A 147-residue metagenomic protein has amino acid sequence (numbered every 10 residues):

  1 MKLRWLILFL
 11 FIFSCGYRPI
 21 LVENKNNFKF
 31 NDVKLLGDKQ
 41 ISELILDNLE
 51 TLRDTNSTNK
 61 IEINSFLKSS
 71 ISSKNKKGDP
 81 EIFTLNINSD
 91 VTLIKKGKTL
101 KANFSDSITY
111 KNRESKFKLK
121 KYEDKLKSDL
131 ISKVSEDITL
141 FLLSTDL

Functional and structural regions predicted by a protein language model:
K2-F9: Sec-dependent signal peptide recognition, specifically the positively charged N-region followed immediately by
F11-S14: C-terminal motif of bacterial Sec signal peptides marking the signal peptidase cleavage site
G16-R18: Bacterial signal peptide processing site
I20-N27, D124-L147: Compositionally biased, intrinsically disordered linkers/stalks adjacent to structured regions
L21-K25, D32, E114, K121: Solvent-exposed, flexible loop/coil residues
K25-L44: Post-signal peptide N-terminal segment of mature Sec-exported envelope proteins
L46-L52, S57-N103, S107-D124, S128 (+1 more regions): Surface-exposed short loop/turn segments
